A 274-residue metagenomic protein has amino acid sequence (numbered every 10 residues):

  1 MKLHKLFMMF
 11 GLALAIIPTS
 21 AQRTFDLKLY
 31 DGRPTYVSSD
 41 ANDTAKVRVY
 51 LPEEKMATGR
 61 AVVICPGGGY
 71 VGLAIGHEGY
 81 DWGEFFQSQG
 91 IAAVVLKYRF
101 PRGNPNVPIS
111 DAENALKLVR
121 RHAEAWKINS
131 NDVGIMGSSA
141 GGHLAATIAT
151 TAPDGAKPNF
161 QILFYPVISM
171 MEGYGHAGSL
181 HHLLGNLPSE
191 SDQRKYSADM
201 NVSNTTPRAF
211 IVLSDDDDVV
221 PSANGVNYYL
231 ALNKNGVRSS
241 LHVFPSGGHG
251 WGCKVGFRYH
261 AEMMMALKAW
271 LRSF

Functional and structural regions predicted by a protein language model:
M1-T24: Bacterial Sec-dependent N-terminal signal peptides
R48-Y50, V226-F274: C-terminal catalytic histidine-bearing segment of alpha/beta-hydrolase fold enzymes
T58-G67: Short beta-strand element of the alpha/beta-hydrolase
I75-V94: Short amphipathic alpha-helix adjacent to the substrate-entry channel of hydrolases
N104-E124, M263-M265: Alpha/beta-hydrolase active-site loop
N114-S179, Q193-R194, A198: Primarily recognizes the serine-hydrolase "nucleophile elbow" in alpha/beta-hydrolase and SGNH/GDSL folds
T205, F210-L213, D217: Short beta-strand/loop motif that positions the catalytic acidic residue of the alpha/beta-hydrolase fold
D218-N224: Conserved alpha/beta-hydrolase "acid-adjacent" motif
